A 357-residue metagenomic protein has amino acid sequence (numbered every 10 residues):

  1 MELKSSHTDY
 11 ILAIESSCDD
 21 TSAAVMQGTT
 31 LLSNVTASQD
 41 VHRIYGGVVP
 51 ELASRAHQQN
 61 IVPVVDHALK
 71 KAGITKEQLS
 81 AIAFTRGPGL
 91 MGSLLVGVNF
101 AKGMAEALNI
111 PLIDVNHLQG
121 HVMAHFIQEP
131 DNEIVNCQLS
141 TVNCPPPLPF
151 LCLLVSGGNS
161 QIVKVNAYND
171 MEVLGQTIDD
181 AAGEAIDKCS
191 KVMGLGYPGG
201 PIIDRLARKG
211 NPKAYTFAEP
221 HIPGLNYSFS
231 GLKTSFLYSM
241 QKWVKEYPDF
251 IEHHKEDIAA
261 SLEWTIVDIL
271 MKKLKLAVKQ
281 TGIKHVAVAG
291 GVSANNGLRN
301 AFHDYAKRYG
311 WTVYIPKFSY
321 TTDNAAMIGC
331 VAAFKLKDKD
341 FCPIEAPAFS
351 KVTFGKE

Functional and structural regions predicted by a protein language model:
E2-S5, V115-F150, V331: Conserved phosphate-binding catalytic cores of ATP/NTP-utilizing and phosphoryl-transfer enzymes
D9-P88: N-terminal beta-alpha supersecondary unit
T21-M26, C152-L154, S160-K164: Short beta-strand scaffold segments in enzyme catalytic cores
T75, R205-V286, N295-Y309, L336-K339 (+1 more regions): A contiguous, well-structured pocket-lining segment that forms one wall/lid of small-molecule binding clefts in soluble
Q78-P130: Glycine-rich phosphate-binding loop and adjoining helix at the ATP-binding site of ATP-dependent phosphoryl-transfer
D114-V115, V286, H303-I328: Conserved phosphate-binding/catalytic loops in two-lobed NTP-binding clefts
H121-M123, P316-G355: Glycine-rich phosphate-binding/hydrolytic loop that grips phosphoryl groups
S156, N166-K209, K233-T234, Y238-V244: Glycine-rich phosphate-binding loop plus the immediately following alpha-helix
